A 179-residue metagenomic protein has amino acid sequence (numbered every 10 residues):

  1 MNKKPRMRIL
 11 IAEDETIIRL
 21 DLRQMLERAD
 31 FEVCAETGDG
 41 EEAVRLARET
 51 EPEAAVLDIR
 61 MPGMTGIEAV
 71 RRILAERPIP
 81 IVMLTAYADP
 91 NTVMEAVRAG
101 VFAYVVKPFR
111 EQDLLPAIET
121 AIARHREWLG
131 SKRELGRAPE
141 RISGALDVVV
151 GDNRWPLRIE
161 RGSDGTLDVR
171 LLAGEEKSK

Functional and structural regions predicted by a protein language model:
E15-A35: Two-component/phosphorelay signaling modules centered on CheY-like receiver
D39-E42, P62-E68: Acidic catalytic/metal-coordinating carboxylates
R45, I67-I79: Short amphipathic alpha-helix used as the core "switch/output" element in two-component signaling
T50-V56: Active-site beta3 strand of CheY-like receiver
P62, T85, D89, P108: The feature encodes the CheY-like receiver
N91, F109-E119: C-terminal output helix
A123-E175: CheY-like receiver
